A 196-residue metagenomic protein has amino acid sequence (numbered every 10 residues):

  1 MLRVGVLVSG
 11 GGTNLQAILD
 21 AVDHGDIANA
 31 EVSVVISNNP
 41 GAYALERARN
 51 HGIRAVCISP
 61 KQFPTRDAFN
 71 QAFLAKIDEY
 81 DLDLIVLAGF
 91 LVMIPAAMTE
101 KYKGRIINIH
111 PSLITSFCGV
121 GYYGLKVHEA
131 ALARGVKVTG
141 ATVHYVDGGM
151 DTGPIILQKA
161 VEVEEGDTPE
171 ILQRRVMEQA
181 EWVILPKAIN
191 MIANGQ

Functional and structural regions predicted by a protein language model:
M1-Y43: N-terminal Rossmann-like dinucleotide-binding module
N29-A68: Short, surface-exposed acidic-centric catalytic microdomains
S37-N38, Q62, R66, Y80-E100: N-terminal glycine-rich "phosphate-gripper" loop used for MgATP/nucleotide binding and carboxylate activation
A55-V56, L84, I106, V138: Hydrophobic beta-strand scaffold residues
A68-L74, Y123-K126: Charged helix-capping and loop-helix junction motifs
L91-Q196: Donor/substrate-binding cores of folate-linked one-carbon enzymes
